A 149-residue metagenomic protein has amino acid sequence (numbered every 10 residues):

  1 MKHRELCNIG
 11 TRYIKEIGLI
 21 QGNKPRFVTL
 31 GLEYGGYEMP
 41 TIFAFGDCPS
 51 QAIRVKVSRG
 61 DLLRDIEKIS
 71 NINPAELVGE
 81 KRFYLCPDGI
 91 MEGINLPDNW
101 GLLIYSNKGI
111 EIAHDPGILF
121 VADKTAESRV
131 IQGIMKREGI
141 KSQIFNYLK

Functional and structural regions predicted by a protein language model:
M1-E16, I94-K149: Non-catalytic C-terminal interaction segments of nucleic acid-processing enzymes
E5, Y37-P40, P74-L77, K81: Short, well-structured alpha-helical interface segments that form or flank functional binding sites
I17-G35: A short acidic/basic microdomain associated with nuclease active sites
L30-G31, L85-P87, Y105-N107, D115: Conserved beta-strand termini and adjacent loop/short-helix elements that scaffold enzyme active sites in alpha/beta
L32, A44-G46, V57-R59: Short, flexible loop/turn elements at secondary-structure junctions
Y34-G36, D61-L62: Acidic-and-aromatic substrate-binding clefts and catalytic sites of carbohydrate-active enzymes
G35-A52: Active-site beta-strand-loop-beta-strand hairpin of nuclease catalytic cores that positions key catalytic residues
S50, K56-L102: Catalytic cores of nucleic-acid endonucleases
